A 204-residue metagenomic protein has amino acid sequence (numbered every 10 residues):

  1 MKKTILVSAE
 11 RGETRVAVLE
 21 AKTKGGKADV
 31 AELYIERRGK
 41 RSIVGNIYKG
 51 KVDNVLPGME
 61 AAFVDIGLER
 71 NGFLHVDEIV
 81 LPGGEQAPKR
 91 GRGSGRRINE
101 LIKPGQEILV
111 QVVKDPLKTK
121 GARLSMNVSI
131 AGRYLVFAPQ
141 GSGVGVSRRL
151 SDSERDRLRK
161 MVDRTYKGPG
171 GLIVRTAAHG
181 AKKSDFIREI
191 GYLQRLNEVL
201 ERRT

Functional and structural regions predicted by a protein language model:
M1-T204: Single-stranded RNA-binding surfaces
